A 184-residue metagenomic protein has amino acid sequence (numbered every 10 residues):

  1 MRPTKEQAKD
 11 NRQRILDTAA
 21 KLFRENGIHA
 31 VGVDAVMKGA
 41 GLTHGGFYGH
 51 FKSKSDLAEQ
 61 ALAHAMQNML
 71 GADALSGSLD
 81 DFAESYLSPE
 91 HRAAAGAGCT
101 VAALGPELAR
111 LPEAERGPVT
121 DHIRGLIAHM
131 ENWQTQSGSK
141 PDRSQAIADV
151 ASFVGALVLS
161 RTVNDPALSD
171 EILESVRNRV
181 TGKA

Functional and structural regions predicted by a protein language model:
M1-A8: N-terminal intrinsically disordered/low-complexity leader segments
T4, F23, G32-V33, H44 (+4 more regions): Amphipathic alpha-helical segments enriched in hydrophobic/aromatic and basic residues that form the DNA-contacting
R14, T18-D56: Helix-turn-helix
L16, R124-E131, R143: An amphipathic alpha-helix signature
D17, D80-R92, P106, I147 (+2 more regions): Amphipathic alpha-helical segments that line or abut small-molecule/effector binding pockets and mediate allosteric
L70-G98, Q136: Hydrophobic alpha-helical connector segments
D81, A93-T120: Amphipathic alpha-helical segments used for helix-helix packing
P112-D121, Q134-A184: Hydrophobic/aromatic-rich alpha-helical bundle segments in the mid-to-C-terminal region
